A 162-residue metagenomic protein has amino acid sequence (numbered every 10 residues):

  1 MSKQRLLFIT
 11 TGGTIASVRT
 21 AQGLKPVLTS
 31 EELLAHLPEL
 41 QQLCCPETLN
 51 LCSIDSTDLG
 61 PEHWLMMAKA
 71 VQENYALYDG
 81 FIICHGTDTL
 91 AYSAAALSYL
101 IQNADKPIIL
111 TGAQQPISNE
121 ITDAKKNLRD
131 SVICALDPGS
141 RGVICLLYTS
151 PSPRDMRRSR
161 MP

Functional and structural regions predicted by a protein language model:
S2-Y75: N-terminal glycine-rich anion-binding loop in soluble enzyme alpha/beta folds
I9-T11, I83-H85, I109-G112, I144-L147: Short beta-strand segments
I54, T87-T89, G112-I117: Acidic, glycine-rich active-site loops and adjacent beta-strand->loop/helix elements that engage anionic groups
L77-D79: Short acidic/histidine-rich motifs immediately flanking catalytic phosphotransfer sites in two-component signaling
C84-K106: Short Gly/Thr/Asp-enriched flexible loops that form oxyanion-binding sites at enzyme active sites
P107-D123: Proline/glycine-rich low-complexity loops and linkers
S118-L146: Short, glycine-/small-residue-rich phosphate/pyrophosphate-handling segment
Y148-P162: Single conserved hydrophobic/aromatic residue that forms the stacking wall/gate of nucleotide- or nucleobase-binding
